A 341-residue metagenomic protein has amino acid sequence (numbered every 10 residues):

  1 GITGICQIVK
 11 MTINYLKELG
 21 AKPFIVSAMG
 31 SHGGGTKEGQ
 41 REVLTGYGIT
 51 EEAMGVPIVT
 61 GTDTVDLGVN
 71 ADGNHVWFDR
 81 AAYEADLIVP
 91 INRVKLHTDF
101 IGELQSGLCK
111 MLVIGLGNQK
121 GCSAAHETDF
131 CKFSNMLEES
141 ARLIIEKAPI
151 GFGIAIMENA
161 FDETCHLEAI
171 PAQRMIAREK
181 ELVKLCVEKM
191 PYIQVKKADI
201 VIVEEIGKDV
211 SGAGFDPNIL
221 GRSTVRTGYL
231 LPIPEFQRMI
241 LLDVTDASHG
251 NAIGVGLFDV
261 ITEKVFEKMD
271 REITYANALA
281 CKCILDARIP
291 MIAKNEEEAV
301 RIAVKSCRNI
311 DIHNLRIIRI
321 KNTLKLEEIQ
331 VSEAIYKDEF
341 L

Functional and structural regions predicted by a protein language model:
G1-C6, M29-G35, K95-H97, G207-D209 (+1 more regions): Gly/Ser/Thr-rich loops at beta-strand to alpha-helix junctions that form or flank small-molecule/cofactor-binding
G1-Q40: N-terminal active-site beta-alpha-beta segment that forms phosphate/nucleotide-binding and substrate-recognition loops
Q7, G35-R41, V69-D72, D99-L104 (+4 more regions): Short acidic, glycine/serine/threonine-rich loops at helix termini
I8-L16, G39-T50, Q105-I114: A glycine- and small-aliphatic-rich helix-loop capping segment at beta-alpha/alpha-beta transitions that lines
L19-K22, A53-V56, D72-G73, Y83-L87 (+4 more regions): Short coil/turn connectors at secondary-structure junctions
G39-E103: An acidic, phosphate/nucleotide-engaging active-site surface
W77-I202, I206-G207: Conserved, well-structured core segments that form the ligand-binding/active-site neighborhood of functional domains
D216-L341: C-terminal non-catalytic interaction/assembly regions of soluble proteins
